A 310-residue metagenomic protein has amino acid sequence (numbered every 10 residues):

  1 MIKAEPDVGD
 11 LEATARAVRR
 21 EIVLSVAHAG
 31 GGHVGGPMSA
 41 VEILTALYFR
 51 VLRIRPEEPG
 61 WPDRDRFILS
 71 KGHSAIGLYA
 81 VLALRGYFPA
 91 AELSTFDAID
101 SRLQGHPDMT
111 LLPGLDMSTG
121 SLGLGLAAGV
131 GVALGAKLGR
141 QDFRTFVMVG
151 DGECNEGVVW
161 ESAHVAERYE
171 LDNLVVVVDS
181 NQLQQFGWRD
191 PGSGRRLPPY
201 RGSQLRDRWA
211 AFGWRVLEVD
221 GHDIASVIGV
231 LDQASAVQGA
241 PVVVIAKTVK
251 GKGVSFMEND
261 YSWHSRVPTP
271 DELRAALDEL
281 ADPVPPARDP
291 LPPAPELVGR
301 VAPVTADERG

Functional and structural regions predicted by a protein language model:
M1-V18, I22: N-terminal hydrophobic or amphipathic helices/low-complexity stretches enriched in small/hydrophobic/Pro/Gly
E5, I22-S25, P37-Y169: Cofactor-binding active-site loop characterized by glycine-rich and histidine/acidic residues
A15-G31, D179: N-terminal capping segment at the start of a domain
I68, V175, E218, V243-I245: Structured core elements
I76, C154-N155, L183-Q184, K250-S255: Short, active-site-adjacent cap segments at secondary-structure transitions
R85, P191-S193, E258-S262: Short secondary-structure boundary/capping segments
G114, S118-V237: Thiamine diphosphate
R208, I224-E308: Glycine/aspartate-rich loop-and-adjacent alpha/beta segment that forms the canonical ThDP
